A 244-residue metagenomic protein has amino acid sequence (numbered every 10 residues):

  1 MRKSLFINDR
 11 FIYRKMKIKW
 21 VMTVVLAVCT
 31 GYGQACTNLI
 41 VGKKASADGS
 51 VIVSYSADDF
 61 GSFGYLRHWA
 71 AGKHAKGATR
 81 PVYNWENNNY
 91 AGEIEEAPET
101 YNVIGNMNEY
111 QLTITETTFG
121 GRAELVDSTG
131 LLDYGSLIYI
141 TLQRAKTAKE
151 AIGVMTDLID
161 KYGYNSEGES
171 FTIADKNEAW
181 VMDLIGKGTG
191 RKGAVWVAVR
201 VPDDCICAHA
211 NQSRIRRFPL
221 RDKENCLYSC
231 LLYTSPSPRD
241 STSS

Functional and structural regions predicted by a protein language model:
M1-M16: N-terminal secretory signal peptides that target proteins for export/translocation
T23-C29: Bacterial N-terminal signal peptides
G31-A35: Sec/Tat signal peptide C-region and signal peptidase I cleavage site
G42, L132-G163, R239: Alpha/propeptide regions of enzymes that mature by internal proteolysis
A57-N89: Active-site-surrounding "flap" and adjacent substrate/cofactor-binding loops of secreted or lumenal enzymes, prototyped
V154-G186: Gly/Pro-rich turn-and-neighbor structural signature
I173-L232: Extended amphipathic alpha-helical segments with heptad-repeat/coiled-coil character used for oligomerization, fusion
Y233-D240: Conserved small/polar residues in nucleotide/adenosyl-binding loops
